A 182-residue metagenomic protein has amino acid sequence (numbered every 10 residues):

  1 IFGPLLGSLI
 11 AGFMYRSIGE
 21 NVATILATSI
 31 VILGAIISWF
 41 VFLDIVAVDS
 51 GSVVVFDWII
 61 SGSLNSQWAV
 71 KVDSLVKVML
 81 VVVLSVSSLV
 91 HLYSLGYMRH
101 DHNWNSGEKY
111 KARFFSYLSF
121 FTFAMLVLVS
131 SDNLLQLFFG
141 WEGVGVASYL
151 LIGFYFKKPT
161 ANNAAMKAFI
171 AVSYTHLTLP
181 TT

Functional and structural regions predicted by a protein language model:
I1-G3, V78-V83, L137-V144: Structural signature of hydrophobic alpha-helical transmembrane segments
F2, S29, F120, G140-G143 (+1 more regions): Hydrophobic residues within alpha-helical transmembrane segments of multi-pass solute transporters/permease subunits
F2-R16: N-terminal signal-anchor/start-transfer transmembrane helix
P4, L26, D73, N133 (+1 more regions): Divalent metal-coordination and catalytic microenvironments
M14-S116: Transmembrane helix-loop-helix hairpins at membrane boundaries of multipass inner-membrane proteins
S88, L92-G140, G145-N163: A conserved hydrophobic secondary-structure block that centers on an alpha-helix together with its immediately flanking
K167-A168: Hydrophobic alpha-helical segments of secondary membrane carriers
T175-T181: Conserved small/polar residues in nucleotide/adenosyl-binding loops
